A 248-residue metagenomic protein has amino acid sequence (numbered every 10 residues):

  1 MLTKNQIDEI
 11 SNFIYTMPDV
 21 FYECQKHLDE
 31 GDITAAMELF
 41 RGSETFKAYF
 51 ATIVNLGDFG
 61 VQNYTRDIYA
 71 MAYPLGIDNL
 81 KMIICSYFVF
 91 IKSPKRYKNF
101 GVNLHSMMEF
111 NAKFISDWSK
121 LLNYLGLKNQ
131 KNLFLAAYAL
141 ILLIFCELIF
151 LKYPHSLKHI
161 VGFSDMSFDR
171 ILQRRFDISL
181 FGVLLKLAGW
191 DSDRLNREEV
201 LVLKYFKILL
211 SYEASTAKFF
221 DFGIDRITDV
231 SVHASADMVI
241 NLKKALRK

Functional and structural regions predicted by a protein language model:
M1-A139, C146-K152, V161-R170, R174-R226: Conserved alpha-helical "signature site" that marks functionally important helical segments or helix/loop junctions
S156-L157: Non-catalytic accessory regions
E213-K248: C-terminal appended segment following the main domain
